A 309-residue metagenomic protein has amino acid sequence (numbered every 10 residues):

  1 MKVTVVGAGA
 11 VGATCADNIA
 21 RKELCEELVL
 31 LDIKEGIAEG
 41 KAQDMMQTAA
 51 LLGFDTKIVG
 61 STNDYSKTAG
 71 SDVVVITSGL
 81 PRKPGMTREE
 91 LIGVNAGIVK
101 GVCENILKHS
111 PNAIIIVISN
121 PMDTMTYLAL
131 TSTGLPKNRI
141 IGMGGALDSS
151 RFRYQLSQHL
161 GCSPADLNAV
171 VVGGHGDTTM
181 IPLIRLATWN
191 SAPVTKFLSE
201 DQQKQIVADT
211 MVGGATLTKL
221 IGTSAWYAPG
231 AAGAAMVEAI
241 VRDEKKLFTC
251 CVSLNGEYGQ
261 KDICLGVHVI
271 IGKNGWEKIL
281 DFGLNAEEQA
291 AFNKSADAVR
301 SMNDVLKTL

Functional and structural regions predicted by a protein language model:
M1-V3: Extreme N-terminal starter segment of soluble prokaryotic enzymes
A8-G9: Glycine-rich Rossmann-fold phosphate-binding loop(s) that bind the pyrophosphate of adenine dinucleotide cofactors
G12-A13: N-terminal Rossmann-fold NAD(P) dinucleotide-binding loop
I33-S71, R300-K307: Conserved N-terminal Rossmann-fold NAD(P) cofactor-binding segment
L51-A113: Rossmann-like NAD(P)-binding element
T87-R153: Rossmann-like NAD(P)(H) cofactor-binding subdomain of soluble oxidoreductases
T133-R139, D148-L309: C-terminal substrate-binding/catalytic lobe of Rossmann-fold NAD(P)-dependent dehydrogenases
